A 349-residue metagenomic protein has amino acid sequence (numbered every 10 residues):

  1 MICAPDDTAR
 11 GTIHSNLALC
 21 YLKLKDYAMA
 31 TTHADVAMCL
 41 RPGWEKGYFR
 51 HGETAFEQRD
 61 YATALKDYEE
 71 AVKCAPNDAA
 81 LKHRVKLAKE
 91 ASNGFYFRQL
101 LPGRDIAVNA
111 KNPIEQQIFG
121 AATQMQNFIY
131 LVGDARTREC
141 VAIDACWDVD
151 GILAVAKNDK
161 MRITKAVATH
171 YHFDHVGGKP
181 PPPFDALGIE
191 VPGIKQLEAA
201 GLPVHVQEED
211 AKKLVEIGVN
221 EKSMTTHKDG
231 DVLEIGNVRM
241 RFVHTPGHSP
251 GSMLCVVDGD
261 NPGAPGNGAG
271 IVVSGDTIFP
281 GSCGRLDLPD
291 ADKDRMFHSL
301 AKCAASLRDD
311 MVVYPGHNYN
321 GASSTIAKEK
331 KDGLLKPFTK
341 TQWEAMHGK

Functional and structural regions predicted by a protein language model:
T8-T12, E45-K46, A79: Helix-start (N-cap) detector for alpha-helical repeat units in TPR-like alpha-solenoids, especially tetratricopeptide
L87-C140, W147-D159, Q196: Zn-dependent metallo-beta-lactamase
M125-Q126, C140, D148-R241, D258-G263 (+1 more regions): Active-site HxH/HxHxD metal-binding segment of metal-dependent hydrolases
R138, H244, S249-G348: Metallo-beta-lactamase
